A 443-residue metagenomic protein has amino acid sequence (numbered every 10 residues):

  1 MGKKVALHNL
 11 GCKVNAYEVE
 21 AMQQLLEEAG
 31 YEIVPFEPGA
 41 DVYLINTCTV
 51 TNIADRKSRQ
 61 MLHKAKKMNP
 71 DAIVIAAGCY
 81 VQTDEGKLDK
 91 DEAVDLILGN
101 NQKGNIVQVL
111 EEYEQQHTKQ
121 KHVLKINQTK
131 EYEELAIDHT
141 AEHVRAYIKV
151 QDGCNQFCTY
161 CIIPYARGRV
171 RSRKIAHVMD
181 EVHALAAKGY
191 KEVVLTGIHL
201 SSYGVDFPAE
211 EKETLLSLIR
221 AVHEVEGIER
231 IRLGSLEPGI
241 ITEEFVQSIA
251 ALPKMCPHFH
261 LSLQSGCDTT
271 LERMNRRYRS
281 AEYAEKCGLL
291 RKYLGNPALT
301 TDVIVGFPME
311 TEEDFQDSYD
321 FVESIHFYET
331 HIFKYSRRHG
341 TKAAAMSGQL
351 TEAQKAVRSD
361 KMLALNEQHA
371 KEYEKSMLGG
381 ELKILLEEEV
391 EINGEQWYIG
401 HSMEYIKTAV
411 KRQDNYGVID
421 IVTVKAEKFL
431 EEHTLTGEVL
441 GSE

Functional and structural regions predicted by a protein language model:
M1-G204, E211-T214, E244, I249 (+9 more regions): Proteins enriched for Cys/Gly/acidic motifs involved in redox and nucleic-acid/cofactor modification
H8, A77, T196-I198, G234-L236 (+5 more regions): Generic beta-strand/beta-sheet core signal
L44, C79, I106, L195 (+7 more regions): Residue-level signal for inorganic ion chemistry
A141-V144, C154-Q156, M255, S265 (+5 more regions): Short flexible coil/turn linkers enriched for glycine and charged/polar residues that connect secondary-structure
F157, C161-G168, R230-G239, S265-R276 (+3 more regions): Conserved strand-turn element in the central/C-terminal portion of the radical SAM core barrel that lines
A187, L216-S217, A221-R230, I241-V303: Radical SAM/AdoMet-radical enzyme domain recognition
E310, I325-F327: Contiguous mid-protein beta-loop-alpha structural module that forms a pocket-lining wall or clamp of enzyme active
A345-E443: Terminal RNA-binding accessory module
